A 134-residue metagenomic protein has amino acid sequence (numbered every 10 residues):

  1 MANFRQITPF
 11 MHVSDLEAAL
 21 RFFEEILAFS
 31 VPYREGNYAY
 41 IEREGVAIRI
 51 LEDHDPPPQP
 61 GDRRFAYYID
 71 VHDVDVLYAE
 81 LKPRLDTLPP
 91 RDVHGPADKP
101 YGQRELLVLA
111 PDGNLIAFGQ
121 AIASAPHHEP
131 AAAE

Functional and structural regions predicted by a protein language model:
M1-A18, A47, Y67, Q120-E134: N-terminal beta-strand motif that seeds the catalytic metal site of vicinal oxygen chelate
A2-R5, Q59-R64, P100: Short glycine-enriched loop/turn motifs at secondary-structure junctions
T8-F10, Y40, F65-Y68, E105-L107: Short aromatic/hydrophobic contact patches that present stacked aromatics for nucleic-acid/ligand binding
P9, P32, A97-D98: Short beta-strand-to-loop elements that line the ligand-binding cleft of bilobed periplasmic-binding protein-like
L16, Y67-L115: Vicinal oxygen chelate
E17-F29: Amphipathic alpha-helical segments
I26-V31, L85-T87: Conserved acetyl-CoA-binding loop of GNAT-fold acetyltransferases
S30-R64, L115-Q120: Conserved short beta-strand elements that form part of the metal-binding/catalytic scaffold of enzyme active sites
